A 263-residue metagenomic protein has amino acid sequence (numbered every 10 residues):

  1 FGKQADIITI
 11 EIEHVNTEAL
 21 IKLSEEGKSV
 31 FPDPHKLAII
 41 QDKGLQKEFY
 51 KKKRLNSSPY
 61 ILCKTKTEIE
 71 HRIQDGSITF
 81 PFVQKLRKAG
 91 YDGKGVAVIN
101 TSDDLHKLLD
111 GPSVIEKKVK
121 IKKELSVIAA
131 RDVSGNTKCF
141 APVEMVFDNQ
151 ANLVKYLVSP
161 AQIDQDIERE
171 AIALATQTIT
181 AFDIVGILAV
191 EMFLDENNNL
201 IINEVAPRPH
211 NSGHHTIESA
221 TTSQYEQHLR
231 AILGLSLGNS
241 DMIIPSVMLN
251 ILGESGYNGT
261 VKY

Functional and structural regions predicted by a protein language model:
F1-E68, D75, A89-G90: Conserved N-proximal alpha/beta basic substrate-recognition cap immediately N-terminal to, or forming the N-lobe
L20-I21, K47, E70, L105-H106 (+2 more regions): Short amphipathic alpha-helical segments and helix-helix/interface helices
L20-L23, A129, I217: Short amphipathic alpha-helical segments
F49-E144: Rossmann-like NAD(P)H-binding beta-loop-alpha module
P112-I163, E168-I202, A206-H214, L229-N239 (+1 more regions): Phosphate-binding core of ATP-grasp and ATP-grasp-like enzymes
M192-N197, I244-L252: A glycine-rich phosphate-binding loop feature that marks nucleotide/adenosyl-phosphate handling sites
T216-S223: Short, conserved loop/turn and helix-capping segments at secondary-structure boundaries that abut family-defining
I243-I244, I251-Y263: Glycine-rich active-site loop/lid that clamps phosphate-bearing ligands
